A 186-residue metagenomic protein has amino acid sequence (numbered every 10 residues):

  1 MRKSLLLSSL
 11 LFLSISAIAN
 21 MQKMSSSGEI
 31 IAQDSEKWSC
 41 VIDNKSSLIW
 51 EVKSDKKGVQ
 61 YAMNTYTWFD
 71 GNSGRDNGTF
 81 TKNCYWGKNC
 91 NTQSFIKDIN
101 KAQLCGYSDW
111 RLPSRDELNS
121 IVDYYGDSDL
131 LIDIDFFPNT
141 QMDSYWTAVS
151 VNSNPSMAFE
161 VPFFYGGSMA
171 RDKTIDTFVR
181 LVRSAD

Functional and structural regions predicted by a protein language model:
R2-S8: Sec-dependent signal peptide recognition, specifically the positively charged N-region followed immediately by
L5, A17-R111, R115-D186: Glycine-aromatic-enriched surface loops/turns that form tight recognition elements
L10-I18: Hydrophobic h-region of N-terminal signal peptides that target proteins for export in Gram-negative bacteria
